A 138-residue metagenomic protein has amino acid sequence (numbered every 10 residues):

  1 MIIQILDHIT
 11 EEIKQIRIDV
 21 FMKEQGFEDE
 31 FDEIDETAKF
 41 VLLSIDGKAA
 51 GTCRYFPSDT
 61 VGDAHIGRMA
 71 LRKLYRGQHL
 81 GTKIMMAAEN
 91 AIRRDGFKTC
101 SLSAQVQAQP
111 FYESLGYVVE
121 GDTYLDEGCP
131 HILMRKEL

Functional and structural regions predicted by a protein language model:
M1-I13: A short beta-loop-alpha structural element at the N-terminal edge of CoA-dependent acyl/N-acetyltransferase catalytic
Q15-E28: Helix-loop element at the rim of GNAT/NAT acetyltransferase active sites that forms part of the acceptor-substrate
R17, Y112, Y117: Conserved active-site tyrosine of GNAT-family acetyltransferases
L42, K48-P57, D63-A70: Conserved beta-strand in the GNAT
P57-G67, R76, K98-C100, D126-H131: A conserved beta-turn-beta hairpin within the catalytic core of GNAT-like acetyltransferases that forms part
L71, G77-N90: Conserved acetyl-CoA-binding loop-helix of GNAT-fold acetyltransferases
M85, A91-Q105: Conserved GNAT acetyl-CoA-binding A-motif
S103, V118-L133: Conserved catalytic-core motifs of GNAT/GCN5-like acyltransferases
